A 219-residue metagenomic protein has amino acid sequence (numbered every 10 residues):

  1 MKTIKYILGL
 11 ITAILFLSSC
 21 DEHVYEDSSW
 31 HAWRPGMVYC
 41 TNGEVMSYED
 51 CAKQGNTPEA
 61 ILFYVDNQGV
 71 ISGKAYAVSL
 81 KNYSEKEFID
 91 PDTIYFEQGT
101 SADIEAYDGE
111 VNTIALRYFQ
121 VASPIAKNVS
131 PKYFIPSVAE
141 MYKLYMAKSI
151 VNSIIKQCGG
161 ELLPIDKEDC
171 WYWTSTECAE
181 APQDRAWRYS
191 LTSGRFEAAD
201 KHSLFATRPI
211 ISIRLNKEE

Functional and structural regions predicted by a protein language model:
M1-S18: Sec-dependent bacterial lipoprotein signal peptides
I4, C20, I135-V138: Conserved structured core elements
L8, N67-V70, A179-A181: Short, ordered beta-strand-loop transition motifs
C20-S130, K201-E219: Short, compositionally biased
L80-Y83, S190-G194: Secondary-structure transition/turn motif
T113-F134, V138-L191: An exposed tryptophan-centered "aromatic clamp" motif
S193-S203: Carbohydrate-recognition loop of C-type lectin domains
